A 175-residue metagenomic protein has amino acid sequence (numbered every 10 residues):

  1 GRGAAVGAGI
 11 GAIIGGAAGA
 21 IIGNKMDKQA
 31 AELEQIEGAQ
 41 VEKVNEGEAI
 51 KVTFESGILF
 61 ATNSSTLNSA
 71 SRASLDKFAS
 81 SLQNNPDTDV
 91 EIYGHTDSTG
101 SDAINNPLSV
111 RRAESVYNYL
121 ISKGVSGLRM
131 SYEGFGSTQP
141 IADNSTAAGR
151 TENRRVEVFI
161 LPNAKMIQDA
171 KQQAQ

Functional and structural regions predicted by a protein language model:
G1-A31: Short, low-complexity, glycine-enriched hydrophobic/amphipathic alpha-helices that associate with lipid bilayers
A12-G16, T53-A61: Acidic/histidine-rich, surface-exposed loop or edge segments in extracytoplasmic proteins
A12-I13, K28, E32, A70-K77 (+3 more regions): Extracytoplasmic/secreted proteins, especially bacterial periplasmic and envelope-associated proteins
A18-A20, L59-N68, D102-N105: Second-shell loop/turn segments in exported
M26-F54, I58: Amphipathic, membrane-active segments
G38, L59-G94, I121, T151 (+2 more regions): Periplasmic peptidoglycan-binding/anchoring modules of Gram-negative envelope and division proteins
I50, T88-V90, M130, V156: Conserved beta-strand core positions
H95-D169: Periplasmic OmpA-like peptidoglycan-binding domain that tethers envelope proteins to the cell wall
